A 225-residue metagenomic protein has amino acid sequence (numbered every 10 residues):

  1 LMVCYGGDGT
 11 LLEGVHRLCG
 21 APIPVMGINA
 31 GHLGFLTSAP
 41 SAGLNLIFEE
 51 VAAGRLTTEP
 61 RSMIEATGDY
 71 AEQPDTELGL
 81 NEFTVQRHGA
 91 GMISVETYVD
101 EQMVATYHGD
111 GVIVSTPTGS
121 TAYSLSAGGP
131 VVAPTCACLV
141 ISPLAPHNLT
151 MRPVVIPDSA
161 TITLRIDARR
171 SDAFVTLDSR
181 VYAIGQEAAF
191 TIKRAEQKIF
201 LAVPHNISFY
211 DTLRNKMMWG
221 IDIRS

Functional and structural regions predicted by a protein language model:
C4-D8, V15-R17: N-terminal glycine-rich "phosphate-gripper" loop used for MgATP/nucleotide binding and carboxylate activation
G7-T10, G31-L33, T118-S120: Short glycine-rich anion-binding loops that position phosphate/pyrophosphate groups of nucleotides and phosphorylated
E13, L18-I28, F35: Gly/Ser-rich helix-loop-strand patches that form or flank binding pockets for ribonucleotide-derived cofactors
E13-V15, L36-T37, S124-S126, M151 (+1 more regions): Short glycine-/acidic-enriched loop or helix-start segments at secondary-structure transitions that form or flank
L33-D110: Catalytic core of DAGKc-family lipid kinases
A71, E77, V85-Q86, A90 (+3 more regions): ATP/nucleoside-binding phosphotransfer catalytic cores, i.e., glycine-rich phosphate-binding loops
T106-D110, V114-T150: Gly/Ser/Thr-rich active-site loops/lids in small-molecule metabolic enzymes that frequently grip phosphoryl groups
